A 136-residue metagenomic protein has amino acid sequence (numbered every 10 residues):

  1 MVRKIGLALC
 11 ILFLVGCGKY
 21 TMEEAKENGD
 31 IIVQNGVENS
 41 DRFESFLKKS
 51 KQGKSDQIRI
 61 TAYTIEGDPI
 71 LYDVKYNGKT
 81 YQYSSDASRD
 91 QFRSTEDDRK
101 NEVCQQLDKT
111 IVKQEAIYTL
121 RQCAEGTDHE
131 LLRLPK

Functional and structural regions predicted by a protein language model:
M1, T21, E38-R42, S88 (+2 more regions): Serine/threonine-rich low-complexity intrinsically disordered regions
M1-T21: Sec-dependent N-terminal signal peptides of Gram-positive bacterial secreted proteins and lipoproteins
L12-L14, A25, I32, V112 (+1 more regions): Compositionally biased, low-complexity repeat tracts
C17-T80: N-terminal export/targeting and maturation segments
I65-K136: Extracytoplasmic electrostatic interaction patches
